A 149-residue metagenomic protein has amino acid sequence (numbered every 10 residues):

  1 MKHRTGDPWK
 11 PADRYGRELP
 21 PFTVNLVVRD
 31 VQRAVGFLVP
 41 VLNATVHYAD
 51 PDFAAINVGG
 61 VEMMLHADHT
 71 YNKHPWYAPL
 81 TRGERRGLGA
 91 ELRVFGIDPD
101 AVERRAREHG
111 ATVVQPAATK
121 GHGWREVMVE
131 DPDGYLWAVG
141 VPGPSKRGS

Functional and structural regions predicted by a protein language model:
M1-N25, G36, T45-I97, A101-E130 (+1 more regions): Vicinal oxygen chelate
L26-D30: Short, surface-exposed ligand-recognition loops at beta-strand->loop->(often short) alpha-helix junctions that present
D133: C-terminal catalytic core of tyrosine-transesterase DNA break-rejoin enzymes
